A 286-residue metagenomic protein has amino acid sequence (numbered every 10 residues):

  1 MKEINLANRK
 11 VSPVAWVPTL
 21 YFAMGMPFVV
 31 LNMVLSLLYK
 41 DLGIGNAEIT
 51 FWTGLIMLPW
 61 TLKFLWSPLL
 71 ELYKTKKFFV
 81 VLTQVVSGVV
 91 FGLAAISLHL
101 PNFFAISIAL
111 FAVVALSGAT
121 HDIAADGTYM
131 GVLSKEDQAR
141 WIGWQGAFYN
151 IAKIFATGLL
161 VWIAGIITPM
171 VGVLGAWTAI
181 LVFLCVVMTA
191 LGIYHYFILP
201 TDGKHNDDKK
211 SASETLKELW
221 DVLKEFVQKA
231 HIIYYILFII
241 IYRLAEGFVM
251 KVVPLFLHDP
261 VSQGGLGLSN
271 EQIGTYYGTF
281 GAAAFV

Functional and structural regions predicted by a protein language model:
M1-V11, D202-Y235, Q263: Juxtamembrane intracellular "pre-TM" segments in multi-pass secondary transporters
K2-W60, I233-Q263: Helix-loop boundary and gating motifs at the non-cytosolic
F22, V90, N102-H121: Hydrophobic core of transmembrane alpha-helices in multi-pass small-molecule transporters, especially MFS/SLC-type
I56-W66, I273-V286: Transmembrane alpha-helices of Major Facilitator/SLC transporters
P59-K63, A139-G165: Glycine-rich segments within core transmembrane alpha-helices of 12-TM secondary carriers
P68, A95, F155-G175: Transmembrane alpha-helix termini and helix-breaking/packing motifs in multi-pass membrane transporters
V81, V85-F103: C-terminal ends and interior cores of transmembrane alpha-helices in multi-pass membrane transporters/permeases
C185-N206: C-terminal membrane-cytosol helix-exit motif in multi-pass small-molecule transporters
